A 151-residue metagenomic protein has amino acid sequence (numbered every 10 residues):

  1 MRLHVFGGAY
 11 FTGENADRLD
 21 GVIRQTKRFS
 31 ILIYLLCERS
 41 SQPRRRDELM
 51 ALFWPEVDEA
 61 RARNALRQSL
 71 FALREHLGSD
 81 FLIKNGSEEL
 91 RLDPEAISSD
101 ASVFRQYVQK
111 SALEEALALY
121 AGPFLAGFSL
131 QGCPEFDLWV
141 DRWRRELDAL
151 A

Functional and structural regions predicted by a protein language model:
M1-R2, L66-E95: DNA-binding patch around the recognition helix
F6-S30: A structural micro-motif at secondary-structure boundaries
R18-K27, C37-S41, V57-A62, L82-A151: Intrinsically disordered, charged and Pro/Gly-enriched terminal/linker segments that flank large helical-solenoid
I23-I33, F53, E59-G78: DNA-recognition element of transcription regulators
Q42-L52: Short acidic, hydrophobic short linear motifs in intrinsically disordered regions
E48, A65, V103: Ca2+-coordinating acidic residues in Ca2+-binding motifs
L49, L73, A116: Residue-level signal for inorganic ion chemistry
